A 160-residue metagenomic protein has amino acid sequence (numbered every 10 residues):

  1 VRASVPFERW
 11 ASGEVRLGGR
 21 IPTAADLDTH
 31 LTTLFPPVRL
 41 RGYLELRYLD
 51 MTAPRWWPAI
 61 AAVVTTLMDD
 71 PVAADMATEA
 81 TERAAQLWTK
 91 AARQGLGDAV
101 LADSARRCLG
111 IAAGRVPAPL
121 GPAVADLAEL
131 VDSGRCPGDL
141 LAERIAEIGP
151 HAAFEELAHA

Functional and structural regions predicted by a protein language model:
V1-A160: C-terminal accessory/tail domains of diverse enzymes
